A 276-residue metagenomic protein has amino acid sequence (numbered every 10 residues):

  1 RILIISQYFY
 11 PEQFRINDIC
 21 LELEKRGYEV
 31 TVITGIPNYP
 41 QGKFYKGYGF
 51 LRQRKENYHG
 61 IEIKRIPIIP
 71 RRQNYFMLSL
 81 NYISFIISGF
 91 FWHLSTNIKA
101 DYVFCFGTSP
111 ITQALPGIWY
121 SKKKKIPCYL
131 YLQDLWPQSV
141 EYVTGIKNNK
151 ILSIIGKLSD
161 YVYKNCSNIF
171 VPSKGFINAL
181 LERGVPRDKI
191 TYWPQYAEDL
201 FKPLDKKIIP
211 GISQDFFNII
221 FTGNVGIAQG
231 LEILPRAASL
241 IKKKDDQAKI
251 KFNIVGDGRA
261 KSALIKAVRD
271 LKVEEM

Functional and structural regions predicted by a protein language model:
R1-H59: N-terminal subdomain of nucleotide-sugar transferases
Q7, P70-M77, K124-K157: Acceptor-binding helix/loop patch of EC 2.4 sugar-transfer enzymes, predominantly nucleotide-sugar-dependent
Q13, S79-W92, Y102-Q133, P137-S139: An aromatic- and histidine-rich active-site surface loop
I36, G175, W193-Y196: Carbohydrate-associated surface elements
L94, T112, W119-K123, N149-I169: Membrane-proximal helix-turn-helix segments that form the acceptor-binding/catalytic region of lipid-linked
L181, Y192, Y196-D215, G230: Acidic anion/phosphate-binding donor-loop and adjacent secondary structure in glycosyltransferase catalytic cores
G211-S239, N253: Conserved donor-binding/catalytic core segment of Leloir-type glycosyltransferases
D245, V255-G256, K261-M276: Nucleotide-activated donor-binding/catalytic signature segment of Leloir-type glycosyltransferases, i.e., the conserved
